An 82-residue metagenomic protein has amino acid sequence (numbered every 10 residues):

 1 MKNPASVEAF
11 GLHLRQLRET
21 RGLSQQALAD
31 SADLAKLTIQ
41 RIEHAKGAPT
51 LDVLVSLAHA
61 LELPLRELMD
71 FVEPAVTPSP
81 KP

Functional and structural regions predicted by a protein language model:
M1-A9, P78-S79: A detector for short, charged/polar N-terminal pre-domain segments
L12, L37-Q40, D52: Positions in alpha-helical segments
L12-D30, S56: Short basic helix-loop element that most often maps to the first helix and adjoining turn of HTH DNA-binding modules
G22-H44: Short alpha-helical DNA-recognition segment
T50-E67: DNA major-groove recognition helix of helix-turn-helix/homeodomain DNA-binding modules
H59, M69-P82: Short, charged recognition helix plus adjacent turn of helix-turn-helix-like nucleic-acid-binding domains
